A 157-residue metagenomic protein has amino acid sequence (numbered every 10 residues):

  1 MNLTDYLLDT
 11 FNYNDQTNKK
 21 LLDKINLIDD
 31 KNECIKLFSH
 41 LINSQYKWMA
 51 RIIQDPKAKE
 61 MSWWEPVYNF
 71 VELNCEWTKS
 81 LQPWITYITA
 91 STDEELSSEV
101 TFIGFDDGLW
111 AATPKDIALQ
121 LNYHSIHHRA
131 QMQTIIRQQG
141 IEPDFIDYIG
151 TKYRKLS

Functional and structural regions predicted by a protein language model:
N2, Y6: Short Lys/Arg-rich basic patches
L7-L8, V71: Active-site rim elements
L8-E65, D106-S157: Short, contiguous alpha-helical
W48-A50, E95-V100: Short acidic/polar alpha-helix capping motifs at helix-coil junctions
A58-S98: Helix-adjacent hinge/juxtasegments
